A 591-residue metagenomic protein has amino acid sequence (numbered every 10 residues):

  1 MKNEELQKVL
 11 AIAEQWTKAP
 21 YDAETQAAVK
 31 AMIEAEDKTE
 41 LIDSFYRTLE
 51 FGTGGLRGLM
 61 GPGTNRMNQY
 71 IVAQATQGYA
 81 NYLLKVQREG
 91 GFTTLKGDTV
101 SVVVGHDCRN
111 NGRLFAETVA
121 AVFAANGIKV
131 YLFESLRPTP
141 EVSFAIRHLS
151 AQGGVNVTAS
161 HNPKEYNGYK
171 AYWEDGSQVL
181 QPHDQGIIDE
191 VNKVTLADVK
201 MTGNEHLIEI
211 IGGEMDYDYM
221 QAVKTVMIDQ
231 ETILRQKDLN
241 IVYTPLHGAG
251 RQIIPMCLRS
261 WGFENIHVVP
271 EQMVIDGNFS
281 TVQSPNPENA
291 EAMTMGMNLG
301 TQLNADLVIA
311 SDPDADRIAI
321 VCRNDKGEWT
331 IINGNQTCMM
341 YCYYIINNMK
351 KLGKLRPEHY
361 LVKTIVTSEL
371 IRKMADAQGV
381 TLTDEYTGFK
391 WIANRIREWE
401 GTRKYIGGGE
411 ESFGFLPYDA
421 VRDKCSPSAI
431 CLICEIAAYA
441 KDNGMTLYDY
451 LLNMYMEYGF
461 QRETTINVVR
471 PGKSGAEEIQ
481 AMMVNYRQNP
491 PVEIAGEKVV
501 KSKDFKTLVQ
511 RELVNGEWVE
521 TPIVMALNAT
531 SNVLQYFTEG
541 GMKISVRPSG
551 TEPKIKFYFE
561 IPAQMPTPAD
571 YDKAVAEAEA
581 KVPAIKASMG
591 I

Functional and structural regions predicted by a protein language model:
E4, K8-V119, E209-D238, A249: An N-terminal, well-structured beta->alpha segment
W16-P20, E24, E40-S44, T48-L49 (+2 more regions): Gly/Ser/Thr-enriched, mixed-charge loops and adjacent short helices that form phosphate/oxyanion-binding elements
F45-N65, A159-N162, I241, P245-I253 (+5 more regions): Conserved phosphate/anionic-ligand binding catalytic regions in large, soluble enzymes, centered on
V103-Y166, E264-I320: N-terminal small/polar loop signature for handling phosphorylated ligands or for N-terminal nucleophile
F115-F123, Y166-W173, D316-Q336, I371: Short Gly/Thr/Asp-enriched flexible loops that form oxyanion-binding sites at enzyme active sites
Y172-K200, N335-H359, K363-K373: Glycine-rich phosphate-binding loop plus the immediately following alpha-helix
T301, A305-L307, E328-T330, N348-R547 (+2 more regions): Phosphate-binding and adjacent anionic-ligand microenvironments
